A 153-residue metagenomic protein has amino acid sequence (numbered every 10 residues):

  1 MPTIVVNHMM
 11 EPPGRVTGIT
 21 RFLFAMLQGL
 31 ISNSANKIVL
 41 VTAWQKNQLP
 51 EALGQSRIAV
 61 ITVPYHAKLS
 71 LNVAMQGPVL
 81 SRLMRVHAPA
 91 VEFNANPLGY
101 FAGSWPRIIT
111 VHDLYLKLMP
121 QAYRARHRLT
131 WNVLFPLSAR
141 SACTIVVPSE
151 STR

Functional and structural regions predicted by a protein language model:
M1-R153: Carbohydrate transferase catalytic cores enriched for Leloir-type hexosyltransferases
